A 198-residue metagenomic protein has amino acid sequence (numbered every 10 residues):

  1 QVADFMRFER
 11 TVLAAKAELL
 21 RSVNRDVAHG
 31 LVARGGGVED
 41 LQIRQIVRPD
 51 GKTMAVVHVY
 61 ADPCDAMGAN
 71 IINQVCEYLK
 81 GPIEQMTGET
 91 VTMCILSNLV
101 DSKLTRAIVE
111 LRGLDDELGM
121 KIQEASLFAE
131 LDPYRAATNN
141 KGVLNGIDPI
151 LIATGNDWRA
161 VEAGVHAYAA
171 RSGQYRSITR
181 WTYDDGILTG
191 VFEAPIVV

Functional and structural regions predicted by a protein language model:
Q1-G51: Hydrophobic alpha-helical hairpins/lids featuring a short glycine-rich hinge
Q1-V2, A55-P63, F192-A194: Short, hydrophobic beta-strand segments
V2-L13, D62-I71, P133-Y134: Flexible, glycine/proline-enriched loop segments at strand-loop-helix junctions that form or flank small-ligand binding
E18, S22-H29, H58-P63, Y78 (+3 more regions): Mid-sequence acidic-hydrophobic segments that form the walls of catalytic/ligand-binding cavities or oligomerization
E39, G51-A55, E89, G190: Residues at beta-strand starts and edge strands
Q45, V59-P63, I95-S97: Short, structured patches in soluble enzyme cores that scaffold and shape functional sites
Q45-T53, T182-I187: Short, ordered beta-strand-loop transition motifs
D65-M67, I72-V198: Glycine-rich anion/phosphate-binding loop at the beta-strand->alpha-helix junction
